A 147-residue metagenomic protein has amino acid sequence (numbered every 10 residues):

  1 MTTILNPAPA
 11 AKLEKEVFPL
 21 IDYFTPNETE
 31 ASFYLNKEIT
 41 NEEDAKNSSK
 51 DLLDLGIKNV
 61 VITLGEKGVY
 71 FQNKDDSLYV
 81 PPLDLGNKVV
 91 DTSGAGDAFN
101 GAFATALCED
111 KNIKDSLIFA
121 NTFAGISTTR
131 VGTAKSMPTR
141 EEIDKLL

Functional and structural regions predicted by a protein language model:
M1-N47, K67-V69: Conserved beta-alpha-beta core of the PfkB/ribokinase-like small-molecule kinase fold
K12-V17, E42-L147: Conserved phosphate-binding/catalytic region of the ribokinase-like
